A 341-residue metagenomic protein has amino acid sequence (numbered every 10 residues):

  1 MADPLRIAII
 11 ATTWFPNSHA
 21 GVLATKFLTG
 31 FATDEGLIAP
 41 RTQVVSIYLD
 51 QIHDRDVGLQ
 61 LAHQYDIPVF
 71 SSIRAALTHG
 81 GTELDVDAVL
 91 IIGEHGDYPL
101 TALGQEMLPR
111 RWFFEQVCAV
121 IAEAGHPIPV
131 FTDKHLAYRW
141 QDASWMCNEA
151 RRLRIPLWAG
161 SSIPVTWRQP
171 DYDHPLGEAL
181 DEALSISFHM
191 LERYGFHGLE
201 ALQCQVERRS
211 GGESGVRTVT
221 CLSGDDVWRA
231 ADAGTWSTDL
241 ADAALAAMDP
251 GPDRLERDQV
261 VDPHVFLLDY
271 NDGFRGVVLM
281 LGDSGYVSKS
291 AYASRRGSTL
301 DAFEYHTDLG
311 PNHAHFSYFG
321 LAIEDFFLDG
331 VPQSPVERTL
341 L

Functional and structural regions predicted by a protein language model:
M1-Q64, A183: N-terminal Rossmann-like dinucleotide-binding module
D56, S284-L341: C-terminal helical cap and adjacent loop that interface with cofactors, partners, or active-site loops
I67-L77: Short acidic-hydrophobic, aromatic-tinged amphipathic segments that line or gate anion-handling sites
A76-L84, D171-H174: Short amphipathic alpha-helix with an adjacent loop that forms part of the alpha/beta core around
V86-G93: N-terminal Rossmann-like NAD(P) cofactor-binding module of classical short-chain dehydrogenase/reductase
E94-S161: Beta-strand-loop-alpha-helix segment that lines the small-molecule cofactor/substrate pocket of alpha/beta enzymes
C147-A183: Rossmann-like NAD(P)H-binding beta-loop-alpha module
A183-F274, M280-D283, E337-L341: Rossmann-like dinucleotide-binding domain that binds NAD(P)(H)
